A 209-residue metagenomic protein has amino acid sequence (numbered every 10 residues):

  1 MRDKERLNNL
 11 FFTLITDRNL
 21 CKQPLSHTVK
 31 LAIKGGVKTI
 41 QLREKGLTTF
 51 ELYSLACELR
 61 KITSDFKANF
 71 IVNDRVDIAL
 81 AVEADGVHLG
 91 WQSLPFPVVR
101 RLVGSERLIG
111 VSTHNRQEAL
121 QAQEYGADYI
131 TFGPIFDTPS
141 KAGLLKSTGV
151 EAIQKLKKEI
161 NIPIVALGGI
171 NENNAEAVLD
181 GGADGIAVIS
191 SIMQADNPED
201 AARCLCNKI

Functional and structural regions predicted by a protein language model:
M1-L94, R100-Y129, L145, K155 (+3 more regions): Conserved N-terminal beta1-alpha1 strand-loop-helix module at the mouth
A79, F136-A142: A short acidic, helix-capping loop that chelates divalent metal ions and anchors anionic groups
G149-E151: Conserved acetyl-CoA-binding loop-helix of GNAT-fold acetyltransferases
G182-S191: Short, electropositive alpha-helical surface patch
